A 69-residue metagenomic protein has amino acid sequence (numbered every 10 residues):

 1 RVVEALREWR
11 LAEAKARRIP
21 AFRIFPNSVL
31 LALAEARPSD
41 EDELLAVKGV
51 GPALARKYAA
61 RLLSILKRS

Functional and structural regions predicted by a protein language model:
R1-S69: Accessory DNA-binding and partner-docking regions appended to nucleic-acid-acting proteins, especially the terminal
